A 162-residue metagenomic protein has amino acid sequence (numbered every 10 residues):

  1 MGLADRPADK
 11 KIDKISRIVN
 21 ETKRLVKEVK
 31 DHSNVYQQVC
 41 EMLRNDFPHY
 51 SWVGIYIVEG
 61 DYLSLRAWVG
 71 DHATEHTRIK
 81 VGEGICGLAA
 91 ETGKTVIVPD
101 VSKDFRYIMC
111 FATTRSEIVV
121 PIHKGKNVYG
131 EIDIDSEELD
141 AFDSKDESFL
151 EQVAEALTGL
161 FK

Functional and structural regions predicted by a protein language model:
M1-W68, A73: Intrinsically disordered, low-complexity terminal regulatory regions
K23, S136-K162: Juxtadomain coupling helices with adjacent low-complexity linkers
F47, M109-T114: Short loop/turn motifs at secondary-structure junctions and domain boundaries
W52, V119, E131: Short hydrophobic/aromatic beta-strand element in the GNAT-like acyltransferase core that lines or flanks the acyl-donor
V58-C110: Regulatory sensory and allosteric helical modules in signal-transduction proteins and certain transcription factors
S116-H123: A short, aliphatic-rich beta-strand micro-motif
H123-S136: Sensory-domain boundary capping and coupling elements
